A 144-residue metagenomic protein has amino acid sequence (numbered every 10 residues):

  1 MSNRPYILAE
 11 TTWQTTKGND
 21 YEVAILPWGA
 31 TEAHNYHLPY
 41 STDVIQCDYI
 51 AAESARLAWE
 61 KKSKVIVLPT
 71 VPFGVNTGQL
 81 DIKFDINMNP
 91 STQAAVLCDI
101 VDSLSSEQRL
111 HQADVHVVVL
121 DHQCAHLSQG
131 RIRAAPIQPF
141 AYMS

Functional and structural regions predicted by a protein language model:
S2-E107: N-terminal catalytic or cofactor-binding beta/alpha core of small enzyme domains
D102-S103, V115, R133: Alpha-helix capping at helix-to-loop junctions
R109-L110, C124-R131, P136, F140: Hydrophobic, low-acid, alpha-helix-prone terminal segments
Q112, V119-H122: Intrinsic low-complexity, disordered N-terminal segments enriched in polar/charged/small residues
